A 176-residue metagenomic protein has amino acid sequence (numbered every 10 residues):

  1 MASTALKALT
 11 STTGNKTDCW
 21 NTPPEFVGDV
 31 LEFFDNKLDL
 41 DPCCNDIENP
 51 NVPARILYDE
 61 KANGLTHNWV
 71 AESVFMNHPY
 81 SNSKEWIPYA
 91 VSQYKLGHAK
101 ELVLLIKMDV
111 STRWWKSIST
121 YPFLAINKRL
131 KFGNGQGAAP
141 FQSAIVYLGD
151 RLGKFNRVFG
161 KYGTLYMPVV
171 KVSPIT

Functional and structural regions predicted by a protein language model:
M1-T176: Class I S-adenosyl-L-methionine-dependent methyltransferase catalytic core
